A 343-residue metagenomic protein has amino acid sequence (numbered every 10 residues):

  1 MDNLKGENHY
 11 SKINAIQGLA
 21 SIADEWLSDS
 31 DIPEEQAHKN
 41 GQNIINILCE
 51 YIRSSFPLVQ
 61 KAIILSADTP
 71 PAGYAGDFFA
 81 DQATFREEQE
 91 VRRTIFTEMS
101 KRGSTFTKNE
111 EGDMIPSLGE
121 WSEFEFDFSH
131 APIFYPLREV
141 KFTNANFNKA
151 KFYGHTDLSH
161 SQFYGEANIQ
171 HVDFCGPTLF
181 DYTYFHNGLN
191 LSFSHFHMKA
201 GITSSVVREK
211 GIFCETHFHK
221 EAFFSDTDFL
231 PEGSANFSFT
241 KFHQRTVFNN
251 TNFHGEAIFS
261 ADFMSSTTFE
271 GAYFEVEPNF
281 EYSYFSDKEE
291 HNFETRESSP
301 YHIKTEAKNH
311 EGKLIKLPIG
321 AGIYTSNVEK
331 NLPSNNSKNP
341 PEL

Functional and structural regions predicted by a protein language model:
M1-L343: Intrinsic low-complexity/IDR segments
